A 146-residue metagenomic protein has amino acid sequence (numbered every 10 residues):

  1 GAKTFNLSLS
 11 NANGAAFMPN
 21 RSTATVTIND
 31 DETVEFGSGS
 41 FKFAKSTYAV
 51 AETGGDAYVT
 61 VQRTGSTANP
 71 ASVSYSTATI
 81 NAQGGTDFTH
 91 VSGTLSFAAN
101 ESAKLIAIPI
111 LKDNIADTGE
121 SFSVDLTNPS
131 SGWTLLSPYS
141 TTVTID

Functional and structural regions predicted by a protein language model:
G1-D146: Short boundary segments that mark the start of a structured unit
